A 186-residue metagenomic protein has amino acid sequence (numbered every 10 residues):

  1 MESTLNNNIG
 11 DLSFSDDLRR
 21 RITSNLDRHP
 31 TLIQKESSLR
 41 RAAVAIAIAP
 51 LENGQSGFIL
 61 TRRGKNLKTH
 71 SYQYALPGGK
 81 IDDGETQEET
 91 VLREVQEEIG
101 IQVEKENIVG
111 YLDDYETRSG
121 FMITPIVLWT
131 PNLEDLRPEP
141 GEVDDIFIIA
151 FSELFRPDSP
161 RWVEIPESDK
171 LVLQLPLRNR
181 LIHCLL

Functional and structural regions predicted by a protein language model:
M1-A75, K80-E134, E139, V143 (+2 more regions): N-terminal leader/linker segments that precede catalytic domains of diphosphate-processing enzymes
I146-I149: Conserved cytochrome P450 K-helix/beta-meander segment immediately N-terminal to the heme-binding cysteine loop
D158-S159: Non-catalytic carbohydrate-binding regions of carbohydrate-active enzymes
